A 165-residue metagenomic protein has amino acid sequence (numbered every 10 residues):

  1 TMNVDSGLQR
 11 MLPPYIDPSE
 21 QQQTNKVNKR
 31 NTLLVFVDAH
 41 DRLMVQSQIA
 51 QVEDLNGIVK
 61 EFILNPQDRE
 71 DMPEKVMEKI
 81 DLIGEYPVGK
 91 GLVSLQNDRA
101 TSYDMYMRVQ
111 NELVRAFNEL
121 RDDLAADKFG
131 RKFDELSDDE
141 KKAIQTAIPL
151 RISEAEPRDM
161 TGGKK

Functional and structural regions predicted by a protein language model:
M2-K165: Long, low-hydrophobicity, acidic/polar, solvent-exposed interaction domains
